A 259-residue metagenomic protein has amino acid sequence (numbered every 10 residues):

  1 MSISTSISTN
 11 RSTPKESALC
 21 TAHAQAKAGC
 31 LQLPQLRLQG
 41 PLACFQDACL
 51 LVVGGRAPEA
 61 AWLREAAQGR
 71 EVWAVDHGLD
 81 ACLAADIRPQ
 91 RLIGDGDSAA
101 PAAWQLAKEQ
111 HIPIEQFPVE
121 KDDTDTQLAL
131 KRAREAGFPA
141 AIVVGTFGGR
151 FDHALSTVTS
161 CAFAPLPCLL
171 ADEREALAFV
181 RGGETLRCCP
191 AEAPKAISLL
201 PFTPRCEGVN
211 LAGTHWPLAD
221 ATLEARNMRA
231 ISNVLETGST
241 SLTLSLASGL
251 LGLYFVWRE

Functional and structural regions predicted by a protein language model:
M1-S17: Compositionally biased, intrinsically disordered low-complexity segments enriched for polar/charged residues
H23-A107: N-terminal beta-strand-loop-alpha-helix module at the start of alpha/beta ligand-binding or catalytic domains
L79-A81, S98-P101, D123, R150-F151 (+1 more regions): Short gly/pro/ser/thr-enriched loop/turn and capping motifs at secondary-structure boundaries
L83, R134-G137: Non-catalytic positions within long, well-ordered alpha-helices that form the structural scaffold/packing of enzyme
I114-E135: Short phosphate-binding loop-to-helix
F151-F163: Short Gly/Thr/Asp-enriched flexible loops that form oxyanion-binding sites at enzyme active sites
P165-L177: Short, acidic/small-residue loops that bind anionic groups at enzyme active sites
V180-E259: Long, charged alpha-helical interface segments
